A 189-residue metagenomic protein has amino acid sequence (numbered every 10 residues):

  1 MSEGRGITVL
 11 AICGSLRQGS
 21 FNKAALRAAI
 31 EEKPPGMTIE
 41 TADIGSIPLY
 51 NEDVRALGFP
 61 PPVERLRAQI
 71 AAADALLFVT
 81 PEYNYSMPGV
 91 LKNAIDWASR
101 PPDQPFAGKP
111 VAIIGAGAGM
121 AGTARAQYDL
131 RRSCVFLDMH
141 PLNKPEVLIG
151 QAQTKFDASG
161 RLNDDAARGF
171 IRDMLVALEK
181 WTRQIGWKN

Functional and structural regions predicted by a protein language model:
S2-G36: N-terminal beta1-alpha1 ligand-phosphate binding loop
S2-G6, L10, H140-N189: Glycine-rich phosphate/pyrophosphate-binding loop and the adjoining helix
V9, N22, L26, V63 (+5 more regions): A general structural signal for well-ordered alpha-helical segments in protein cores
I12-G14, A42, I114: Short hydrophobic segments within beta-strands
T38-L49, D103-Q104, D138-A158: Mobile beta-alpha loop/short-helix "lid" or hinge segments that flank ligand
I44-P60: N-terminal beta-loop-helix "entrance" segment that forms/cooperates in small-molecule cofactor or anionic ligand
G58-D138: Helix-loop-strand module that forms the ligand-binding subsite of alpha/beta enzymes
